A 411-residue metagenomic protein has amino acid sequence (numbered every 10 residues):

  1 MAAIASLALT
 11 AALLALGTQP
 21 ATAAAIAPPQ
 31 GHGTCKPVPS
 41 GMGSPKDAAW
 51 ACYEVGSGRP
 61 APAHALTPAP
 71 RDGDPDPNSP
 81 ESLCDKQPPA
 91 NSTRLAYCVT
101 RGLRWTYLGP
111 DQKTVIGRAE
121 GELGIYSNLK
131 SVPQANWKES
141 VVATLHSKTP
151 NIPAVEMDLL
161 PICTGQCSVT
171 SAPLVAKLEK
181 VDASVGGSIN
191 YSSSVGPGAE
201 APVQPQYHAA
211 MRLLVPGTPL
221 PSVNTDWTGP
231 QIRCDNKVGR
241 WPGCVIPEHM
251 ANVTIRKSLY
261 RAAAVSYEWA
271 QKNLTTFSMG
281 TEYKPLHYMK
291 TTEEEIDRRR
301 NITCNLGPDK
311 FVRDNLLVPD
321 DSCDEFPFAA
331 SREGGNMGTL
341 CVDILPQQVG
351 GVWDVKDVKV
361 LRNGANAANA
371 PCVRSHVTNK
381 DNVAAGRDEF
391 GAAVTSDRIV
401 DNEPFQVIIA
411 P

Functional and structural regions predicted by a protein language model:
M1-A25: Secretory targeting and sorting signals
A24-D321, A329-P411: Nuclease and nuclease-like effector domains acting on nucleic acids or nucleotide cofactors
